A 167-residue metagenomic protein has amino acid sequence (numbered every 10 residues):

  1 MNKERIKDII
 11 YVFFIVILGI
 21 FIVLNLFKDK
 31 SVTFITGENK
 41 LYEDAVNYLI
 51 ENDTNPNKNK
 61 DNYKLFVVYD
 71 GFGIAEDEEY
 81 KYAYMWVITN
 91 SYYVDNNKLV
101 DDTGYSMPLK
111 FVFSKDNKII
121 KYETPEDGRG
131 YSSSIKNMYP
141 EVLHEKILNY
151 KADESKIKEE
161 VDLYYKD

Functional and structural regions predicted by a protein language model:
M1-I15, I22-L26: N-terminal Sec-pathway targeting helices
K3, V32, L65-I74, S133 (+2 more regions): Hydrophobic transmembrane signal anchors and adjacent membrane-proximal interface regions, especially in viral
I10, L41, N47, N62 (+4 more regions): Intrinsically disordered, low-complexity N-terminal regions enriched in serine/proline/glycine with scattered basic
F21-T89: N-terminal export/targeting and maturation segments
K28-D29, F113-I120, Y150-D153, K166-D167: Generic structural signal for short, solvent-exposed loop/turn connectors between secondary structure elements
E38, Y42-E43, S106, Y150-E154 (+1 more regions): A structural signal for well-ordered alpha-helical scaffolds and beta->alpha junctions
D61-G128: Mature extracytoplasmic domains of secretory-pathway proteins
D127-D167: C-terminal partner/receptor-binding element of secreted or periplasmic proteins
